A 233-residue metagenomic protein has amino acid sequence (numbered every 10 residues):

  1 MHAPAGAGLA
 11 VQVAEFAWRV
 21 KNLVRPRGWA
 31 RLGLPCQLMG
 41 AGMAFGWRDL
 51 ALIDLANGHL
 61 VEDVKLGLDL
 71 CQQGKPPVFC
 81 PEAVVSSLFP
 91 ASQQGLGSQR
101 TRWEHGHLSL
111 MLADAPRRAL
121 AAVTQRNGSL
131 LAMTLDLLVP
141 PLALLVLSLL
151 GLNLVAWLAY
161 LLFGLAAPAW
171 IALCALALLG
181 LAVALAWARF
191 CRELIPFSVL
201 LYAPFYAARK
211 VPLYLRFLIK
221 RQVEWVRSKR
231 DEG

Functional and structural regions predicted by a protein language model:
M1-G58, T101, L108, L112: Long helical/loop segments within the catalytic core of UDP-sugar-dependent glycosyltransferases, especially the large
A3, P81-L96: Active-site donor/metal-binding and catalytic loop motifs of nucleotide-sugar-dependent glycosylation enzymes
G33, G58, G67-S86: Catalytic donor-sugar/metal-binding loop of nucleotide-sugar-dependent glycosyltransferases
L66-G67, L96: Short, hydrophobic alpha-helical packing/hinge segments within bilobed ligand-binding/sensory domains
G97-A156: Active-site-adjacent helix/loop segment of glycosyltransferases that harbors family-specific signature motifs
Q99-R118, P196-E232: Membrane-proximal soluble regions of multi-pass membrane proteins
D136-K220: Membrane-embedded multi-pass helical conduit in multi-pass membrane proteins, especially envelope-biosynthetic
